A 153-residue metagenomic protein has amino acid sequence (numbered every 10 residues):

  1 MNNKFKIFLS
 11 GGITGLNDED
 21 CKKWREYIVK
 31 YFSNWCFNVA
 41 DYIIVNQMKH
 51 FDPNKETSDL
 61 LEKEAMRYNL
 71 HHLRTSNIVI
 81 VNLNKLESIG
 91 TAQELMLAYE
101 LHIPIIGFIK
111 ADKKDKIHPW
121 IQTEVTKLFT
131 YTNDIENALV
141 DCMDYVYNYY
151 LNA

Functional and structural regions predicted by a protein language model:
M1-A153: Conserved catalytic or regulatory cores that recognize and/or transform ribose-phosphate-containing ligands
